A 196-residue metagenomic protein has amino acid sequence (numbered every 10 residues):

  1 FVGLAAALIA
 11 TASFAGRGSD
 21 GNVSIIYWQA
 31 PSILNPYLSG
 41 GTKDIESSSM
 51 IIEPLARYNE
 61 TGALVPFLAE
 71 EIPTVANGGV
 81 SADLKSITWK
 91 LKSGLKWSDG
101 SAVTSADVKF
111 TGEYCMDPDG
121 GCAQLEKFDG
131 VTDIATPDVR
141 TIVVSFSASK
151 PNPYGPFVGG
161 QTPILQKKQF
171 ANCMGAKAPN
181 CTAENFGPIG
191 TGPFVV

Functional and structural regions predicted by a protein language model:
F1-N22, A76, D133: Short, low-complexity disordered leader/linker segments with a strong preference for bacterial N-terminal type II
G18-N22, Q29, M50-I52, F67-A69 (+5 more regions): Extracytoplasmic
I26-V80, E113, G187-F194: N-terminal lobe/hinge region of extracytoplasmic solute-binding protein
A30-I33, G62, G94-K96, C115-P118 (+1 more regions): Solvent-exposed loop/turn segments at secondary-structure junctions within structured extracellular/periplasmic domains
Y37-T42, E53, L91-D99, V131 (+2 more regions): Second-shell loop/turn segments in exported
N59-A63, G160-V196: Gly/Pro-rich hinge or "lid" segments in bacterial periplasmic/extracellular proteins
E71-G121, P137, V143-S145: Aromatic- and charge-enriched surface segment that lines or borders ligand/interaction sites
L125-M174: Surface-exposed binding/hinge segments that line and control ligand-binding clefts or catalytic entry sites
